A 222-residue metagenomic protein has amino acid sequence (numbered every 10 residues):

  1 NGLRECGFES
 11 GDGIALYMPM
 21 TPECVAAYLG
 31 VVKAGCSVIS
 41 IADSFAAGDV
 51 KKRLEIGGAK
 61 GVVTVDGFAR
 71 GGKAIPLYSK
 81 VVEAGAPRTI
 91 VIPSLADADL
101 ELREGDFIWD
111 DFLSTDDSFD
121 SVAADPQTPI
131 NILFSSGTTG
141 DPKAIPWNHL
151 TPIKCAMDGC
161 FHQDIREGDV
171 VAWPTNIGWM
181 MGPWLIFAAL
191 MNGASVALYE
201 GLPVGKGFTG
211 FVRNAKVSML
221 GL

Functional and structural regions predicted by a protein language model:
G2-K51, A172-N176: Conserved AMP-binding/adenylate-forming
E5-C6, K33-D111: Structural core segment of the AMP-binding/adenylate-forming
I14, V31, P129, S135-T138 (+2 more regions): Conserved S/T- and glycine-rich ATP-binding loop of Class I adenylate-forming
M18-P19, I39-E55, D66-P76, P174-N176 (+1 more regions): ATP-dependent adenylate-forming carboxylate-activation enzymes
L29-A34, I56, W179, L190-M191: Short hydrophobic alpha-helices that are characteristic scaffold elements of the AMP-binding
G35, T138, G193: Conserved G/P- and acidic residue-centered "switch" motifs that form tight phosphate/ATP-binding loops in soluble
T89-I92, L102-F134, D141, C155 (+1 more regions): Conserved pre-ATP/AMP-binding loop-to-beta segment of ANL
L150-V170, G178-M219: Conserved AMP-binding/adenylation subdomain of ANL enzymes
